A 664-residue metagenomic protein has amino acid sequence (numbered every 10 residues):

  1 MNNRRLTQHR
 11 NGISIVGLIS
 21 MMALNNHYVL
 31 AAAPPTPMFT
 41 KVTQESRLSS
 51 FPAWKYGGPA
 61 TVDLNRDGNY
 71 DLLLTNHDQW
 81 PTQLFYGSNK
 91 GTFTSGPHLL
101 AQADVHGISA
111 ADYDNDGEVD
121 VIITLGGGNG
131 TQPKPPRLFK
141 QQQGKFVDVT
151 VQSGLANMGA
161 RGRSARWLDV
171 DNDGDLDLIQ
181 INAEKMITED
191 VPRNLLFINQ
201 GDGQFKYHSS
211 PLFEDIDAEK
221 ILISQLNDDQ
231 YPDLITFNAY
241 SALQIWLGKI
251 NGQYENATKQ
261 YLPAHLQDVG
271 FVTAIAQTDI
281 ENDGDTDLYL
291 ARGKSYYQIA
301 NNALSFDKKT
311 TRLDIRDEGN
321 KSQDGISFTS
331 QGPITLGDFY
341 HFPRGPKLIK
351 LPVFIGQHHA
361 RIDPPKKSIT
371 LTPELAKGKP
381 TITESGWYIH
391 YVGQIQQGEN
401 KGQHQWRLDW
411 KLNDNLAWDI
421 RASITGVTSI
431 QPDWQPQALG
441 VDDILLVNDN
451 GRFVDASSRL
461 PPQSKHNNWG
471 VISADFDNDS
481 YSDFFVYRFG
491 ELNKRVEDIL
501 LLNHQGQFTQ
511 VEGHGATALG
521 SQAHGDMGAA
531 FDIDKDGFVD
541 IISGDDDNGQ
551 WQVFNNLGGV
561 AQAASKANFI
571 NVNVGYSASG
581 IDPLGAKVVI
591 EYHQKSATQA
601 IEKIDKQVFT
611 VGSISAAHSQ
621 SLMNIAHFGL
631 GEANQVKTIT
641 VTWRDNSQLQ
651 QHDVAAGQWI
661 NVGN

Functional and structural regions predicted by a protein language model:
N2-I15: Bacterial N-terminal signal peptides that target proteins for export
L30-W54, Y86-A103, F139-A160, F197-I216 (+5 more regions): Blade-edge motifs of beta-propeller repeat domains
S46, F93, E491, V511-S521 (+1 more regions): Gly/Ser/Thr/Pro-enriched helix-cap/hinge segments flanking short amphipathic alpha-helices
S46-W80: Beta-strand-rich domains and repeat architectures in extracellular enzymes and scaffolds, especially beta-propellers
K55-R66, Y86, D104-N115, S153 (+6 more regions): Beta-propeller blade termini
R66-N76, N115-L125, N172-N182, D228-F237 (+3 more regions): Acidic/hydrophobic-patterned starts of short beta strands in beta-sheet-rich repeat architectures
H77-W80, N129-K134, I187-P192, N238-S241 (+3 more regions): Short, solvent-exposed loop/turn segments at conserved positions within beta-propeller repeat blades
D148-T150, A156-G248, G252-Q253, G270-Q277 (+3 more regions): Solenoidal tandem-repeat scaffolds enriched in leucines and small polar residues
